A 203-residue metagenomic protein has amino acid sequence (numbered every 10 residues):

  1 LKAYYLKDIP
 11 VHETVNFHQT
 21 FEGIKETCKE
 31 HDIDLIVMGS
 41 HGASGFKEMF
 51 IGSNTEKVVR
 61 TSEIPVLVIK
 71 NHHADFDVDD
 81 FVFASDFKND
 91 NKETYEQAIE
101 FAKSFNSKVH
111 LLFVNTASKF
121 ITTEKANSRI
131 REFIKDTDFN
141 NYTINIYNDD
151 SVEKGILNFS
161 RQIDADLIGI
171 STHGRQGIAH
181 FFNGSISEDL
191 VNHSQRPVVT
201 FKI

Functional and structural regions predicted by a protein language model:
K2-I36, T137-F182, N192, R196 (+1 more regions): Structural beta-alpha unit
K25, I33-F50: Acidic (E/D-rich), amphipathic helical modules within compact regulatory domains
K25, M49-F50, D79, T94 (+3 more regions): Short, well-ordered secondary-structure micro-motifs
K29, L35-M38, E56-E96, N192-I203: Intrinsically disordered or low-complexity boundary/linker segments at protein termini and domain junctions
I51-N54, K125-R129, F182-S187: Charged helix-capping and loop-helix junction motifs
E56, I99, R131, L157 (+1 more regions): Active-site phosphate/pyrophosphate- and oxyanion-stabilizing loops and adjacent acidic/basic residues in soluble
D80-T143, Q162-L167, H193: Small/aliphatic-rich secondary-structure junction motif
